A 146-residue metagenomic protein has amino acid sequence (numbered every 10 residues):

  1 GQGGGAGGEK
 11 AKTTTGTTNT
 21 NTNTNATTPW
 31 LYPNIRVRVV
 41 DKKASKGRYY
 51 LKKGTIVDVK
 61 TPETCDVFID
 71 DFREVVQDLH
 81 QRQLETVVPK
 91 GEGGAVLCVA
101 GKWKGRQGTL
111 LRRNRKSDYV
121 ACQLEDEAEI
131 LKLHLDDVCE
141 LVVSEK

Functional and structural regions predicted by a protein language model:
G1, L84-T86, V138: Generic preference for hydrophobic/aromatic residues in regular secondary structure cores
G1-A26, W30, V142-K146: Intrinsic disorder/low-complexity signal
A11-G16, L31-D78, G94-E140, S144: Basic/aromatic-rich interaction segments and small domains that mediate binding to polyanionic partners
N23-A26, H80-V87: Short, intrinsically disordered linker segments that flank or connect zinc-binding domains
P89-E92: Short nucleic-acid-contacting surface segments enriched for D/E, G, S/T with interspersed K/R
